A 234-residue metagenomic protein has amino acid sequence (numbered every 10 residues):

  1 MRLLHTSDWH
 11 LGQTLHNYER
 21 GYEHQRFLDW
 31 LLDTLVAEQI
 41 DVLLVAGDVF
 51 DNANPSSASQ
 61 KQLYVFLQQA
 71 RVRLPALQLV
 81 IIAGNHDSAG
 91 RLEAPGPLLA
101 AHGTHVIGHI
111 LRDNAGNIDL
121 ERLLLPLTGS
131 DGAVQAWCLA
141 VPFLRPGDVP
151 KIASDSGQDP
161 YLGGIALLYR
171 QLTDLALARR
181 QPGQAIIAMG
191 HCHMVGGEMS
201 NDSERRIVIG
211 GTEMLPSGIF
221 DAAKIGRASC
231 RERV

Functional and structural regions predicted by a protein language model:
M1-V45, F50-R233: Extended recognition/assembly regions associated with phosphoester-bond processing machinery
